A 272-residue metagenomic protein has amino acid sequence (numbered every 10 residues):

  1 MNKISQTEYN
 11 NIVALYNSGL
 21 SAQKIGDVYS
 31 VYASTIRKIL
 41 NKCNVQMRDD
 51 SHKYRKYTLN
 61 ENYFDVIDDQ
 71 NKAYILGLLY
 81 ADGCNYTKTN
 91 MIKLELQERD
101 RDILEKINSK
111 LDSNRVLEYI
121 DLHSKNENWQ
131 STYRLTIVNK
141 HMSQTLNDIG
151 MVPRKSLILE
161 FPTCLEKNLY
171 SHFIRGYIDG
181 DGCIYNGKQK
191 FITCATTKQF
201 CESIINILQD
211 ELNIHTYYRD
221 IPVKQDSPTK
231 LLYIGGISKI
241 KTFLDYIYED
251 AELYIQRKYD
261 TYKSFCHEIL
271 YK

Functional and structural regions predicted by a protein language model:
M1-K272: Internal intein/HINT superfamily modules and their associated LAGLIDADG
